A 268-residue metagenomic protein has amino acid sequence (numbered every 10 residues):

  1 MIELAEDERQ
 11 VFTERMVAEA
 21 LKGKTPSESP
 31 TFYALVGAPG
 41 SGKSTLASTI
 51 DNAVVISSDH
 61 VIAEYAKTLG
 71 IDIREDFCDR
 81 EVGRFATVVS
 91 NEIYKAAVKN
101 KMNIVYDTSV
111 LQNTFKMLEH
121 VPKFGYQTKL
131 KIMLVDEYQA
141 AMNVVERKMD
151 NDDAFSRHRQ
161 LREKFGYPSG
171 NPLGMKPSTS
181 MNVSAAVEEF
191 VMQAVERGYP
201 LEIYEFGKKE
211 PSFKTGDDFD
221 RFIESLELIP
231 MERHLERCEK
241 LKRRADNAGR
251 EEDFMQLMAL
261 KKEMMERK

Functional and structural regions predicted by a protein language model:
M1-P26: N-terminal pre-Walker A segment at the start of P-loop NTPase domains
K22-P30, A97-V98: Phosphate-binding P-loop
A38-P39: The conserved Walker
G42: Conserved glycine(s) of the Walker
L46: Hydrophobic positions on the alpha1 helix immediately C-terminal to the Walker A/P-loop
V54-V55, H60-E119: Conserved nucleotide-sensing/catalytic segment adjacent to the nucleotide-binding pocket in NTP-handling enzymes
P122-V145: Conserved phosphate-donor/acceptor-positioning beta-strand/loop module used by diverse small-molecule
M142-K268: Conserved GTP-binding G-domain of TRAFAC-class P-loop NTPases and closely related GTPase folds
